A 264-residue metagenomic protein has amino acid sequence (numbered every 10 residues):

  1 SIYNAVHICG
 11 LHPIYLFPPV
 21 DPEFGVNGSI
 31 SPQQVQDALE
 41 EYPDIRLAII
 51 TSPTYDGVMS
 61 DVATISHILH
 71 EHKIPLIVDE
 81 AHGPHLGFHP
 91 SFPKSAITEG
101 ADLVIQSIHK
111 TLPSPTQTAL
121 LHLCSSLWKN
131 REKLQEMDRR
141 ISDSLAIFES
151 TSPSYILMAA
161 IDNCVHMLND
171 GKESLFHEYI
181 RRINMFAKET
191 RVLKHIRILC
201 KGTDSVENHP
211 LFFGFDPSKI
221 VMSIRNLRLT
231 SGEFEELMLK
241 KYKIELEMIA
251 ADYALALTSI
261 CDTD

Functional and structural regions predicted by a protein language model:
S1-H195, L199-C200, V206-E207: Conserved PLP-enzyme active-site core in the AAT-like
M185-D264: Conserved C-terminal alpha-helix-loop-beta "cap" of PLP-dependent enzymes that closes/shapes the active-site mouth
